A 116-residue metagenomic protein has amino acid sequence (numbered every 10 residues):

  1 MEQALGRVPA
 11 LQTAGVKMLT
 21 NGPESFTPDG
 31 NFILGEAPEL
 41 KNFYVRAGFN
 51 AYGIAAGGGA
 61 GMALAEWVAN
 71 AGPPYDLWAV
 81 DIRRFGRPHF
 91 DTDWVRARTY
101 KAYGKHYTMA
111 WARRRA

Functional and structural regions predicted by a protein language model:
M1-A102, T108-R114: C-terminal catalytic lobe of FAD-dependent flavoproteins
